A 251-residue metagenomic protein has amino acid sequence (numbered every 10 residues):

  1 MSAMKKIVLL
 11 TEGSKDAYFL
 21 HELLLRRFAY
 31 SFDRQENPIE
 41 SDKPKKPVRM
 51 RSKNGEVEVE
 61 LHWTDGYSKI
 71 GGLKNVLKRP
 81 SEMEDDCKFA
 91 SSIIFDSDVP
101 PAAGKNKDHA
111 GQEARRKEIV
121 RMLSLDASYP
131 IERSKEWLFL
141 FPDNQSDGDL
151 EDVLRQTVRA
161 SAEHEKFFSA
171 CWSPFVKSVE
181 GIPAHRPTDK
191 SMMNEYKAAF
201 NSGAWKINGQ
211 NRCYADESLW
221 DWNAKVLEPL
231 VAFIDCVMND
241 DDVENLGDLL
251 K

Functional and structural regions predicted by a protein language model:
M1-C87, S92: RecA-like P-loop NTPase motor core
S14, G66, D98, D143-N144 (+2 more regions): Generic structural motif
S14, N106-H109, E113, W220-L227: Generic detection of long, well-ordered alpha-helical segments
L24-F28, L77-S81, E118-S128, V158 (+1 more regions): Hydrophobic, Leu/Ile/Phe/Ala-enriched alpha-helical segments that form helix-helix packing faces
I94-S202: Activity-critical C-terminal alpha-helical subdomain
E163-H164, S202-K206, N239-V243: Intrinsically disordered or highly flexible coil/loop and linker segments, enriched in small and charged/polar residues
A199-S218: Short helix/strand-capping connector loops at secondary-structure junctions
A215-K251: Charge-dense, extended regions
